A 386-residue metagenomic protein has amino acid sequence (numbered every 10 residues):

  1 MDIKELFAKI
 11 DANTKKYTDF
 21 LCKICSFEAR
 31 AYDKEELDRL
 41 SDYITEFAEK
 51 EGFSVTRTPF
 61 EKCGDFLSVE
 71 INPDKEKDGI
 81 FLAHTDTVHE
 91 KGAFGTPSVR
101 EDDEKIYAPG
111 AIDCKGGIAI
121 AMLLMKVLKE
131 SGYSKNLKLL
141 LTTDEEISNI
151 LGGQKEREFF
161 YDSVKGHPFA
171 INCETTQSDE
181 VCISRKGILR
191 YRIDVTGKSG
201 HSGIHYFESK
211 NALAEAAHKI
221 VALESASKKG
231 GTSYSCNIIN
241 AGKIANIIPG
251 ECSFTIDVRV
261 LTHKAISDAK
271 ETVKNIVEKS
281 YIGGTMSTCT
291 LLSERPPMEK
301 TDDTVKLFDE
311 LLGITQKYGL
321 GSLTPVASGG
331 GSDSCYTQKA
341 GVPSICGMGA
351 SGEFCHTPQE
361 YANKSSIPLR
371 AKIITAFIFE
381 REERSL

Functional and structural regions predicted by a protein language model:
M1-E5, A12, T56-P59, E174-I183 (+1 more regions): Metal-dependent amide/peptide-bond hydrolase catalytic core, centered on the "pita-bread" metallohydrolase fold
D2-P109, V127-Y133, G313-T315, S334: Acidic/His- and Gly-rich active-site-bordering loop/insert found across diverse amide/peptide-bond hydrolases
T18, D38-D42, I118, K270-K274 (+1 more regions): Short, surface-exposed alpha-helical segments at coil->helix boundaries
G79-F81, I171, K198: Residue-level marker for buried hydrophobic side chains located in beta-strands that build the well-ordered beta-sheet
I80, K138-L140, T288: A structural signal for isolated positions on well-ordered beta-strands in alpha/beta enzyme cores
T85, K105, L140-N149, C173-Q177 (+2 more regions): Acidic, glycine-rich active-site loops and adjacent beta-strand->loop/helix elements that engage anionic groups
A108-I112, T143-I147, S202-K210: Flexible, glycine/proline-enriched loop segments at strand-loop-helix junctions that form or flank small-ligand binding
C114-K186, L386: Acidic/histidine-rich catalytic neighborhood of metal-dependent amide-processing enzymes
